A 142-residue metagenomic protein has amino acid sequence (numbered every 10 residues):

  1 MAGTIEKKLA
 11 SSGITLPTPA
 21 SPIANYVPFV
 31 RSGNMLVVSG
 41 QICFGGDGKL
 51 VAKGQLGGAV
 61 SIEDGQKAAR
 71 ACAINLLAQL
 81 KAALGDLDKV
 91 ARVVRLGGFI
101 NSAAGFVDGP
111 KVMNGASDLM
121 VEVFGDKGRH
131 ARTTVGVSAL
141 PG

Functional and structural regions predicted by a protein language model:
M1-G142: Short, polar/acidic, helix-capping and beta-turn segments at strand->helix junctions that line the mouths
